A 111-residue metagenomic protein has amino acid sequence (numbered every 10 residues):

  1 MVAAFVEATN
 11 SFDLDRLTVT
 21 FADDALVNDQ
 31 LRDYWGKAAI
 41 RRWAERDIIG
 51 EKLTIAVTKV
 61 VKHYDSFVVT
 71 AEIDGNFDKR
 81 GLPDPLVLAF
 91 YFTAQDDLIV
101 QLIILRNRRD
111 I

Functional and structural regions predicted by a protein language model:
A4-F5: Generic hydrophobic alpha-helical segments
S11-D24: Short, well-ordered alpha-helical segments enriched in acidic and aromatic residues
D24-W35: A short gly/proline-enriched turn/hairpin at secondary-structure junctions
R41-I111: A beta-strand edge to alpha-helix "cap/lid" segment located at domain peripheries
